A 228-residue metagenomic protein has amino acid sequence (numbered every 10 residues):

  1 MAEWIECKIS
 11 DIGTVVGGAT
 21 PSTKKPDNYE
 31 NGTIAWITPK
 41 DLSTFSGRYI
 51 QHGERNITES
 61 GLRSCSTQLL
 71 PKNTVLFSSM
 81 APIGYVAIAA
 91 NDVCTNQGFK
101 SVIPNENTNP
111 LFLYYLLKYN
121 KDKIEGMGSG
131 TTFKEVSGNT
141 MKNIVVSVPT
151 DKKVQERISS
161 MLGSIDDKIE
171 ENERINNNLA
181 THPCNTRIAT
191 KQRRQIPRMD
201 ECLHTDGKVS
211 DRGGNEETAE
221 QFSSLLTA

Functional and structural regions predicted by a protein language model:
M1-T20, N143, S147-S210, T218-A219: Non-catalytic DNA-recognition/assembly elements of restriction-modification systems
A2, S79, V93-K100, G130-S159: A short glycine-rich beta-alpha junction/loop motif
E6-V16, T23-G61, R194-A228: DNA target-recognition patches
G18, T38-K40, E54-K118, G128 (+2 more regions): A short beta-sheet element
Y29, I50, I57, V86 (+2 more regions): Short clusters of hydrophobic/aromatic residues that line enzyme substrate/ligand-binding pockets
E30-T33, S66, P82, A89 (+5 more regions): A generic structural signal for well-ordered coil/turn residues at beta-strand boundaries that shape enzyme active-site
I50-H52, C65, N172: Short glycine/proline-centered loop/turn elements that form peptide/ligand docking sites
K121, E125-G128, I169, P183: Structural signal for hydrophobic packing residues in well-ordered secondary-structure cores of soluble enzyme domains
